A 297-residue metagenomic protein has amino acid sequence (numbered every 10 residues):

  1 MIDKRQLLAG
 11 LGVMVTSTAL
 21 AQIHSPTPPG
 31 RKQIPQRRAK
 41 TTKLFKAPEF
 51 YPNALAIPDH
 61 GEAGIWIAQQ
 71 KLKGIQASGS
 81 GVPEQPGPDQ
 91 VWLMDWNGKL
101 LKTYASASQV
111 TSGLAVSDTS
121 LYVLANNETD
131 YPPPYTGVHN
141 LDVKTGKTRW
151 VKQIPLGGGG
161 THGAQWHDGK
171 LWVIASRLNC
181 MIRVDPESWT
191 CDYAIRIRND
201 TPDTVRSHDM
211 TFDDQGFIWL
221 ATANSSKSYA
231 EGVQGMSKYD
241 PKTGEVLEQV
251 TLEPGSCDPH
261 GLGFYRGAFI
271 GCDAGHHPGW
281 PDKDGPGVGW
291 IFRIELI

Functional and structural regions predicted by a protein language model:
Q6-I23: N-terminal export signals
K40-K46, K99-Y104, K147-I154, T190-D200 (+1 more regions): A short beta-strand motif characteristic of beta-propeller blades
P48, D59, I65-S78, V82-Q85 (+4 more regions): Conserved beta-strand positions in repeat-built beta-propeller and related beta-rich domains
E49-I57, S108-V116, P155-H167, T201-D214 (+1 more regions): Beta-rich, blade/repeat-based domains predominating in secreted/periplasmic proteins but also intracellular
E62-A63, D118-T119, D168-G169, Q215-G216 (+1 more regions): Short coil/turn segments that connect the beta-strands within blades of beta-propeller domains
D89-W92, T136-H139, C180-I182, Q234-S237 (+1 more regions): A short loop-to-beta-strand structural motif that recurs across blades of beta-propeller domains
D95-N97, D142-G146, D185-W189, D240-G244 (+1 more regions): Short loop/turn segments that connect beta-strands within beta-propeller blades
G261-I297: Blade-level signature of beta-propeller repeat domains, shared across WD40, Kelch, NHL, RCC1 and BNR/Asp-box propellers
